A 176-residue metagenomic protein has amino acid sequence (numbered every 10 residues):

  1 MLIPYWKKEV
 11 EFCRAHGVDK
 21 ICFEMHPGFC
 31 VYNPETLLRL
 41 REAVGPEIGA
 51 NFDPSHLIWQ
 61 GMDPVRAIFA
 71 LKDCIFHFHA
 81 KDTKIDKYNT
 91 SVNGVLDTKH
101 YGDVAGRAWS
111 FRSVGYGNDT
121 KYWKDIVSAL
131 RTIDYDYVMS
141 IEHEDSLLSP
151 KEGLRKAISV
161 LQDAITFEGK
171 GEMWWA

Functional and structural regions predicted by a protein language model:
M1-G49, K124, K151, G171 (+1 more regions): Active-site acidic/histidine proton-transfer and metal-coordination neighborhood in alpha/beta enzyme cores
Y5-H16, R39-E47, A67-A70, C74 (+2 more regions): Alpha-helical structural signal in soluble globular domains
K8, N51-S55, H79, A105-S113 (+1 more regions): Short, basic, helix/turn surface patches
I21-F23, I48-F52, F76-A80, Y137-I141: Hydrophobic faces of well-ordered beta-strands that scaffold small-molecule active sites in alpha/beta enzyme cores
E24-G28, D53-L57, K81-I85, E142-S146: Active-site beta-loop-alpha junctions enriched in small/polar residues
P34-L38, I58-Y135, K151-E152: Gly/Pro-rich active-site loop or hairpin
I133, S146-S149, W174-A176: Substrate-binding clefts and catalytic carboxylate motifs of secreted carbohydrate-active enzymes
P150-M173: C-terminal helical cap(s) of enzyme catalytic domains, especially alpha/beta-barrels
